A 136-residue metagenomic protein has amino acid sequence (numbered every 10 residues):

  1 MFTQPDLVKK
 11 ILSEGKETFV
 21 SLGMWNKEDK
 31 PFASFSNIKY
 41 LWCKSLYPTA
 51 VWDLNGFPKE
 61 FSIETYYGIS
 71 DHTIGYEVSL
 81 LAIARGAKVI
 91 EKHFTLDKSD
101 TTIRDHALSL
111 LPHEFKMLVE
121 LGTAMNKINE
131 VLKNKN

Functional and structural regions predicted by a protein language model:
M1-N136: Catalytic cores and adjacent flexible loops of soluble metabolic enzymes that perform enolate/carbanion chemistry on
